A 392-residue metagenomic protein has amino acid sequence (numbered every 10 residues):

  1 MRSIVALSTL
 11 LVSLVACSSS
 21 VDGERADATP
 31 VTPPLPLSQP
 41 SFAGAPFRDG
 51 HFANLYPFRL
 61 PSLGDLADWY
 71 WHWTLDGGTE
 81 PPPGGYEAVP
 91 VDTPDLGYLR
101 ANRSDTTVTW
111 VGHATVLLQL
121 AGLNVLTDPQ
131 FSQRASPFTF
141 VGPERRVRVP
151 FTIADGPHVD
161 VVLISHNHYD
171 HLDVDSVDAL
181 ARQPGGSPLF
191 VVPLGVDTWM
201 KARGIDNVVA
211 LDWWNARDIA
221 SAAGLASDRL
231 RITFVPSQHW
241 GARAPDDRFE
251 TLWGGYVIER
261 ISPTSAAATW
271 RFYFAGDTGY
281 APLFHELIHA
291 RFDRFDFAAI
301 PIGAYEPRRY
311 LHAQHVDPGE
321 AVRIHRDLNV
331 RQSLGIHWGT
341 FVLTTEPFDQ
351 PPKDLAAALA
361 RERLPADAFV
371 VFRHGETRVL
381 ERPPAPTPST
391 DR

Functional and structural regions predicted by a protein language model:
M1-S3: Positively charged n-region of N-terminal signal peptides that target proteins for export
A6-A16: Bacterial N-terminal signal peptides
S18-R145, V149-D155, E259-F274, D296-I300: Metallo-beta-lactamase
S19-F58, I153, V161, H168 (+6 more regions): Cap/insert and terminal regions of metallo-dependent hydrolase folds
P83-R103, P193-T269, D354-E376, L380-P384: Metallo-beta-lactamase
R103, V111-H113, P157, I164 (+2 more regions): Extracytoplasmic
P129-R148, W240-R248, E306-H315: Acidic/histidine-rich helix-loop elements that form or flank divalent-metal/phosphate-binding sites at the catalytic
F131-T139, P150-D218, A244: Active-site HxH/HxHxD metal-binding segment of metal-dependent hydrolases
